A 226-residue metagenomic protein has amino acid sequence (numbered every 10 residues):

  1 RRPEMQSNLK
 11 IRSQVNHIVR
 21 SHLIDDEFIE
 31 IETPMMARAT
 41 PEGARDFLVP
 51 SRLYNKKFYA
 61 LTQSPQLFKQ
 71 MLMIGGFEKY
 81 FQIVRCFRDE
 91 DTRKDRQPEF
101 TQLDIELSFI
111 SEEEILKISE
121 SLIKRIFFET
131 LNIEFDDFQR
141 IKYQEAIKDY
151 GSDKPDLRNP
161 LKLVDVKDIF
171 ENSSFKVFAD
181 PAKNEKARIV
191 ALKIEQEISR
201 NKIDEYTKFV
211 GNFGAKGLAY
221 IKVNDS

Functional and structural regions predicted by a protein language model:
R1-S226: Class II aminoacyl-tRNA synthetase catalytic cores and aaRS-like
